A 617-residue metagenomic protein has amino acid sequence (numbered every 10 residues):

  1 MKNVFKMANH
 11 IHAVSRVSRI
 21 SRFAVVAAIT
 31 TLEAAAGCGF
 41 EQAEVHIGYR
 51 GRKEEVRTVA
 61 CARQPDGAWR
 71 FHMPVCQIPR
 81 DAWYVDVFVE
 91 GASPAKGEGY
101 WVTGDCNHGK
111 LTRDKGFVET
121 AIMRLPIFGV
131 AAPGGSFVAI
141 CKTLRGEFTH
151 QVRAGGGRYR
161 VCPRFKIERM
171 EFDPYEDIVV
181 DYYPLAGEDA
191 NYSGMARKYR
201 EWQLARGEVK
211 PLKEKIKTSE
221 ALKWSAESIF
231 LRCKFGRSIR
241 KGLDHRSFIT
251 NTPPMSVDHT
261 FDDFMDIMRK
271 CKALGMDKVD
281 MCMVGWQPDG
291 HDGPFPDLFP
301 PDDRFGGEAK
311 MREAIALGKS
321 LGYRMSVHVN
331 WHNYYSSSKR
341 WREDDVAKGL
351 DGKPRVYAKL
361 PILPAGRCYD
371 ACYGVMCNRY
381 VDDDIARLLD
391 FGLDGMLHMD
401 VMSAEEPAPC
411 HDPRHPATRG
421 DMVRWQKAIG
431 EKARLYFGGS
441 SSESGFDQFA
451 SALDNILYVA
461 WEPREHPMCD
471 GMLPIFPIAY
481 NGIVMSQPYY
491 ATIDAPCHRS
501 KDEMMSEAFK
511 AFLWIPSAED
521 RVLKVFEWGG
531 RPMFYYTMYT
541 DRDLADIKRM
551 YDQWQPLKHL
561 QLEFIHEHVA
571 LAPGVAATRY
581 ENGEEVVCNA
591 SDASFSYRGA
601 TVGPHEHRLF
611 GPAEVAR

Functional and structural regions predicted by a protein language model:
K2-N3, I20: Polybasic, lysine-rich low-complexity intrinsically disordered segments
V4, I11-A13: Short hydrophobic alpha-helical segments enriched in small aliphatic residues
R19-V26: Sec-dependent signal peptide recognition, specifically the positively charged N-region followed immediately by
A27-A36: Hydrophobic h-region of N-terminal signal peptides that target proteins for export in Gram-negative bacteria
G37-D280, W286, D303, L321-R324 (+1 more regions): Carbohydrate-recognition beta-sandwich/jelly-roll modules in extracellular/periplasmic carbohydrate-active proteins
T143-E147, C162-S193, I249-V257, V346-P364 (+2 more regions): Active-site-proximal substrate-binding groove within the catalytic cores of carbohydrate-active enzymes
S228-D382, D394-G395, M399, S403-R414: Aromatic-lined carbohydrate-binding/catalytic grooves of carbohydrate-active enzymes
